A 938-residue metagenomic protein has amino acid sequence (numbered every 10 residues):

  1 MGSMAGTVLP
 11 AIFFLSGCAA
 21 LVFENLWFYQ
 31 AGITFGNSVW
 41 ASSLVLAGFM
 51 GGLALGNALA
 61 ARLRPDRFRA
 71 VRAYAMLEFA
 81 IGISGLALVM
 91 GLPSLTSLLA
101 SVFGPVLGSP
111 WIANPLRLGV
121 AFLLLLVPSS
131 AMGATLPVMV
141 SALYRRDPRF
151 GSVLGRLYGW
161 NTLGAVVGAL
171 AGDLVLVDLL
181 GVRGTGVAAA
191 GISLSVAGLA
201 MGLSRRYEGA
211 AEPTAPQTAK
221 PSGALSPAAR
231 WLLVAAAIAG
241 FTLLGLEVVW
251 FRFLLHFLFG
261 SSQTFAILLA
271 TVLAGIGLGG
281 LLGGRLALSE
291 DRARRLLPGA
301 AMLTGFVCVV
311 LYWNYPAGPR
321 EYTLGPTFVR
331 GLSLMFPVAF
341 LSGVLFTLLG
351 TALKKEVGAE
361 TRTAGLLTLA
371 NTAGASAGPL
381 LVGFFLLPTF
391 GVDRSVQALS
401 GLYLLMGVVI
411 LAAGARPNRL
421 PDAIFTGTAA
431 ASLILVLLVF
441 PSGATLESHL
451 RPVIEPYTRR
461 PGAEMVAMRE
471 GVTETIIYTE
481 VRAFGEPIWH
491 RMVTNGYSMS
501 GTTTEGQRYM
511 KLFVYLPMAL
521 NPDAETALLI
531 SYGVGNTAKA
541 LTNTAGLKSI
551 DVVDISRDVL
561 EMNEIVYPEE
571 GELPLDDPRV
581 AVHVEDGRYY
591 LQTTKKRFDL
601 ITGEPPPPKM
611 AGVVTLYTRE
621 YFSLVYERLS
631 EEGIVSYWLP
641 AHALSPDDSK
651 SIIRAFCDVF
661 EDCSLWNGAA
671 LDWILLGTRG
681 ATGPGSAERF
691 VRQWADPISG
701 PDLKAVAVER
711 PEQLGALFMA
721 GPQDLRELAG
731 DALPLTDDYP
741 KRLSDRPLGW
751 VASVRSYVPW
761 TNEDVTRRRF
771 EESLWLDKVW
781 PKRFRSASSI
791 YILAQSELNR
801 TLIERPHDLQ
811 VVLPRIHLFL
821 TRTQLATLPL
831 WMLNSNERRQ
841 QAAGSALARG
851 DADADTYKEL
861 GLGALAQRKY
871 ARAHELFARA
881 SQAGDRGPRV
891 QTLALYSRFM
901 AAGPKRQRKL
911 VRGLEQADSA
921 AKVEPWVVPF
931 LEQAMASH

Functional and structural regions predicted by a protein language model:
M1-R692, D696: Alpha-helical transmembrane segments of multi-pass membrane proteins
P522, L820-Q824, D851-A852, D885 (+1 more regions): Short coil turns that delineate tetratricopeptide repeat
A687-L802: SAM/dcSAM-binding transferase cores
D808-H817, R838-R849, R872-A880, K905-A920: Alpha-helical repeat scaffolds
T827-L828, D855-E859, R889-A894, P925-F930: Alpha-solenoid helical repeat scaffolds
R908, R912-H938: Terminal, low-structured helical/coil segments at or just beyond the last alpha-helical repeat
